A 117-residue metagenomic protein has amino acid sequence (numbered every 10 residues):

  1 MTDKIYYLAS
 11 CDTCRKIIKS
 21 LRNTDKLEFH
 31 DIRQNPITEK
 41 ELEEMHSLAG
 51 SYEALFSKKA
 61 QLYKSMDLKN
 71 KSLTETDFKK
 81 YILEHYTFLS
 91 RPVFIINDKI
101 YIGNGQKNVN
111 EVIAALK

Functional and structural regions predicted by a protein language model:
M1-R22, E28-I32: Local sequence-structure signature of Cys/Sec-based thiol-disulfide redox active-site neighborhoods
T24-D25, D67: Glycine-centered loop/turn motif at secondary-structure junctions
N35-K117: Thiol/selenol-based redox catalytic cores and closely related redox-interacting motifs
